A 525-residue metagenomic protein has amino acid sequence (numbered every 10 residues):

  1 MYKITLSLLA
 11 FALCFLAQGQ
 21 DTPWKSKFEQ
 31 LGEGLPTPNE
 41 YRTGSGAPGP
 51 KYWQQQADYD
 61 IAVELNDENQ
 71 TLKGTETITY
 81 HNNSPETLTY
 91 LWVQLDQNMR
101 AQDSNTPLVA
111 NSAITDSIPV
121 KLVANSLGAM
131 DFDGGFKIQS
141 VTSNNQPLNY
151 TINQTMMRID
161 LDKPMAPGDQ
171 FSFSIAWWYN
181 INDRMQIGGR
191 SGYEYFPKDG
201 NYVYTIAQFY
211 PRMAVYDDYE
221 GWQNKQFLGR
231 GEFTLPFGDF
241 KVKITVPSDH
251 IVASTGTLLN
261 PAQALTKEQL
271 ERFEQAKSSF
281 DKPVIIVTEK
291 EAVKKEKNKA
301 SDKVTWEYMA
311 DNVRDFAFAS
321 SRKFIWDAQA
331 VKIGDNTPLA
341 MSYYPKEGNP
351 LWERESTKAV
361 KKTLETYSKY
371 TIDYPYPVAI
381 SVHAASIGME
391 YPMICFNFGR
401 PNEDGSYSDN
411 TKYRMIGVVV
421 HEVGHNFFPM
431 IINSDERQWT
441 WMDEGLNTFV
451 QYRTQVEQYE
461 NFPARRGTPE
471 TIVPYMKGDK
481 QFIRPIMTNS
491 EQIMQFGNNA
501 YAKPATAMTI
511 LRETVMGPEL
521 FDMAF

Functional and structural regions predicted by a protein language model:
M1-P23: Bacterial Sec-dependent N-terminal signal peptides
G19-K73, A207: N-terminal, polar/Ser/Thr-rich
W24-R42, A57, Y308, M341-F525: Hydrophobic alpha-helical and helix-loop surface patches within well-folded domains that function as non-catalytic
T71, H81, T87-L88, I118-F196 (+2 more regions): A surface-exposed beta-strand-loop module
L72-M99, S104, T115-P119: Ligand-binding face of N-terminal immunoglobulin V-set domains in extracellular IgSF glycoproteins
E76-I78, N82, L95-Q97, D169-D183 (+2 more regions): Short, hydrophobic/aromatic-enriched beta-strand segments in well-ordered soluble domains
D103-I118, Y179-F240, N260-P261, Q329-V331: Glycine/proline-rich low-complexity spacer/linker segments in large multi-domain proteins
P211-W222, L228-V420, F449: Hydrophobic helix-coil surface modules that form long, contiguous segments used for peptide/substrate interaction
